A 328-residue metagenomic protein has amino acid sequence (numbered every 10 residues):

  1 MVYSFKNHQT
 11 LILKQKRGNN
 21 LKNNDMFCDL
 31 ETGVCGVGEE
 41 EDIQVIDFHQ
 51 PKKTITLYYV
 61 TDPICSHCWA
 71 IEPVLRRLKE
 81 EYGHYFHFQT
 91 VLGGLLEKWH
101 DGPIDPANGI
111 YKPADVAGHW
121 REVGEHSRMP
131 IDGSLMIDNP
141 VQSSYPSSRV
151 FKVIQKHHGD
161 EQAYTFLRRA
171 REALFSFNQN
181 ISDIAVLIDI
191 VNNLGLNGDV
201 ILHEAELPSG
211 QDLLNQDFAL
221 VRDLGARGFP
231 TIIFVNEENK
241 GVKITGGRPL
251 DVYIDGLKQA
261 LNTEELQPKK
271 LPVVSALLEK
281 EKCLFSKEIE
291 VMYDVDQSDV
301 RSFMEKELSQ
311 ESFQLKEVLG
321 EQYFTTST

Functional and structural regions predicted by a protein language model:
V2-V45, S312-K316, T328: N-terminal targeting signals for export/organelle localization
D25-L30, V34-C35, L78, E172-T328: C-terminal cap of thioredoxin/glutaredoxin-like
E41, I71-V74: Secreted/processed peptides and extracellular or luminal domains of membrane proteins
I46-T54, G83: Extreme N-terminus of proteins, especially the signal/transit-peptide cleavage junction and the first residues
K52-S66, L75, F88-L92: Short active-site neighborhood of thiol/selenol oxidoreductases, capturing the structured segment around
D62, G93-L95, E237, G247: An acidic- and aromatic-residue-enriched active-site/binding cleft used to recognize and process polar
C65-C68, I232-I233: The canonical Cys-X-X-Cys-His
P73-F177, S286-I289: Structural alpha/beta surface segment adjacent to cysteine/selenocysteine redox centers across thiol/disulfide enzymes
